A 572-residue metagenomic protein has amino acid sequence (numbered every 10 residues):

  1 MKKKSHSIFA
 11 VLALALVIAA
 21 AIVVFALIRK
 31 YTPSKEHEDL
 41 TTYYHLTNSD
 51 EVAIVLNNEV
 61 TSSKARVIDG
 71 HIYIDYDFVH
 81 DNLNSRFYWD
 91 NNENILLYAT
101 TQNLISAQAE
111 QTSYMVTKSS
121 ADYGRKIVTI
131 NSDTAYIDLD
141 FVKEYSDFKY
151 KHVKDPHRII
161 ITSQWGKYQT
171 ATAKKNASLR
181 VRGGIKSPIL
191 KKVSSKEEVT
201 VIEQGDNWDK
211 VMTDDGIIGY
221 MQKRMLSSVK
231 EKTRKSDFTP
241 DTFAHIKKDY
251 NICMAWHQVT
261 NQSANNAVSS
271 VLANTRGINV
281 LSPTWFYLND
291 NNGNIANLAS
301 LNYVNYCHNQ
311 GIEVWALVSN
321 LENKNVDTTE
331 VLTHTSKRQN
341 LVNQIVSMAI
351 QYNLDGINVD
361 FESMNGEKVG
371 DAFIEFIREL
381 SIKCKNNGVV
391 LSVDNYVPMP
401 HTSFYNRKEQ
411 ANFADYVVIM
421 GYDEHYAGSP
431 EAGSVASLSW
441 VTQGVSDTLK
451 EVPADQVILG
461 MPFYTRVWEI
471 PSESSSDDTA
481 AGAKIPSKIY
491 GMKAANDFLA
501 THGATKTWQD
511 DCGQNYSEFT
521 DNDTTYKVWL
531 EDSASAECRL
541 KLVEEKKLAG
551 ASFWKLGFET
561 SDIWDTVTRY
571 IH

Functional and structural regions predicted by a protein language model:
K2-G205, R234-K247: Primary recognition of N-terminal secretory signal peptides and signal-anchoring hydrophobic helices
Y98, K196, W208-T213, M221-Q222: SH3/SH3-like beta-barrel fold
K232-Q344: Glycan-recognition patch characteristic of GH18 chitinases/ENGases and related GlcNAc/peptidoglycan-binding proteins
R234-T239, T465-R539, I571: Glycan-binding loop/region signatures in secreted carbohydrate-active enzymes
T260-T275, T335-Q351, M399-R407, E531-E544: Short, acidic/polar
L281, V359, V417, L459 (+2 more regions): Conserved, mostly hydrophobic/aromatic
W285, V342-A372, I419-E424, G428-E431 (+1 more regions): Active-site groove signature of glycoside hydrolases
N291-L298, N343, G370-F498: Substrate-binding surface in catalytic domains of secreted glycosidases
